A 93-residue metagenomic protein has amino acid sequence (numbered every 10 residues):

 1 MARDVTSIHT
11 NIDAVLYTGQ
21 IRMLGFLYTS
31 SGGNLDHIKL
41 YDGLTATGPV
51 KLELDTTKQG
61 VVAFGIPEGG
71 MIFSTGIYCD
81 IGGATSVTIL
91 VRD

Functional and structural regions predicted by a protein language model:
M1-D93: Surface-exposed, low-hydrophobicity beta-strand/loop segments enriched in small/polar/acidic residues
